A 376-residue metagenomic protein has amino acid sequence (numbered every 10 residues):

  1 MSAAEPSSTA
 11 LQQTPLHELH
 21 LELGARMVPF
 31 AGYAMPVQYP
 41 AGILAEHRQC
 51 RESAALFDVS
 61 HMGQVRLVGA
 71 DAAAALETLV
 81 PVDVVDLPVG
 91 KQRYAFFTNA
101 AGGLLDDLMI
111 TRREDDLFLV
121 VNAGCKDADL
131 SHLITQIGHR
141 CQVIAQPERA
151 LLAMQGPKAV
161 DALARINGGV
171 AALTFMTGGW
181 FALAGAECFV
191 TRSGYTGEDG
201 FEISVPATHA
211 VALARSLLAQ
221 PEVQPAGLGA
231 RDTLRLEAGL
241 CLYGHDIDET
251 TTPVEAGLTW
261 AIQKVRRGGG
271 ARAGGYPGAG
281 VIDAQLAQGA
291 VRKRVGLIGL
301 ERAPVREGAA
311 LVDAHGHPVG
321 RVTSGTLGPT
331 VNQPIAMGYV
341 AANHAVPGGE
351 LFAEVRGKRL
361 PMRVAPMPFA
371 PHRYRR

Functional and structural regions predicted by a protein language model:
M1-A31, M35-V37, R113-R376: Conserved, structured C-terminal
M1-A95, G103, L228: Acidic, proline/glycine-enriched N-terminal capping motif
E46-C50, A100-D107, E187-T191: Membrane-targeting and insertion segments and their boundary/processing signals
D58, D107, E202: Acidic active-site catalytic centers that drive phospho-/nucleotidyl reactions and related ester hydrolyses
V68, T98-A100, V312, E354: A generic structural motif
A70-L104, K158-A186: Internal amphipathic helical hairpin motif
D83-Q136: Well-ordered mid-protein domain cores that form the structural environment of catalytic cofactors
